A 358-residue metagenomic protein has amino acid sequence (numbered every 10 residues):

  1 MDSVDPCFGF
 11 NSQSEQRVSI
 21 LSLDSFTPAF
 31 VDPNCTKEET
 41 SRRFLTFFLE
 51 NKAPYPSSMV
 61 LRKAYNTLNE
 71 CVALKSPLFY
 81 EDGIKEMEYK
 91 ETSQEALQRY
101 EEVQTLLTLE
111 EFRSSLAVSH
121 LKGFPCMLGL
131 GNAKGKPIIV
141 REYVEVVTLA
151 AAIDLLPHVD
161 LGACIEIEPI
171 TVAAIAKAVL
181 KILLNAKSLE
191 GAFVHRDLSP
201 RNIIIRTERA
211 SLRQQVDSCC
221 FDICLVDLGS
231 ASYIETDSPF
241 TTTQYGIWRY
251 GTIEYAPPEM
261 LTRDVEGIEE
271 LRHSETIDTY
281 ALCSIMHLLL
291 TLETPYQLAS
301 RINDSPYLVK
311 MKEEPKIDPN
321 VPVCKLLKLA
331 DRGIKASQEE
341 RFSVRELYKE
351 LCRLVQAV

Functional and structural regions predicted by a protein language model:
M1-N51: Juxta-kinase regulatory segment immediately upstream of eukaryotic protein kinase catalytic domains
S58-T108, F112: ATP-binding glycine-rich loop module of kinase domains
L121, C126-P137: Short beta-strand micro-motifs within the conserved protein kinase catalytic domain, predominantly in the N-lobe
K134-T148: Conserved short submotifs of the Hanks-type protein kinase catalytic core that shape the nucleotide-binding pocket
K187-T207, S211-Q215: Catalytic-loop of the protein kinase fold
T243-D264: Conserved activation segment of eukaryotic-like protein kinases, specifically the C-terminal portion of the activation
I334-E346: A conserved short helix/loop substructure at the end of the activation segment of eukaryotic-like protein kinase domains
